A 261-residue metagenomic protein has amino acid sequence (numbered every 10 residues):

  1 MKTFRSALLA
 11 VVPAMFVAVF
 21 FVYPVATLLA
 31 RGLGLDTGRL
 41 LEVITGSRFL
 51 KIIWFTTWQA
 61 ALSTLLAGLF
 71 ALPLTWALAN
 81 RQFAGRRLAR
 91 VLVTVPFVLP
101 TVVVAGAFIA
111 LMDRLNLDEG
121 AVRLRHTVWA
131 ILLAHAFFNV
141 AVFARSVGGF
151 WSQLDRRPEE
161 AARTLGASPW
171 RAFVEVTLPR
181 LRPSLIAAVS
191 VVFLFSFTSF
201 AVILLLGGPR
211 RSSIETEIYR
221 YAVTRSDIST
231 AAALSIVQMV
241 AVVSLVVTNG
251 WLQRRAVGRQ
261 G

Functional and structural regions predicted by a protein language model:
K2-L35, T45-S152, R180-G207, A231-G250: Membrane-water interface segments at the C-terminal ends of transmembrane alpha-helices in multi-pass inner-membrane
T37, S168, G258-G261: Juxtamembrane inter-helical linkers in multi-pass membrane proteins
G38-T45, R87-V93, D113, G149 (+3 more regions): Short amphipathic alpha-helical coupling elements at transmembrane boundaries
G38-V43, N116-L124, S212-E217, Y221: Short juxtamembrane loops and helix-capping segments at transmembrane helix boundaries of multi-pass membrane proteins
L165-A167, P179: Glycine/proline-centered hinge or cleavage motifs at structural transition points of membrane proteins
A201-S226: Glycine-rich helix-loop "coupling/hinge" segments at transmembrane-helix boundaries in multipass transporters
T248-G261: Alpha-helical transmembrane segments of integral membrane proteins
